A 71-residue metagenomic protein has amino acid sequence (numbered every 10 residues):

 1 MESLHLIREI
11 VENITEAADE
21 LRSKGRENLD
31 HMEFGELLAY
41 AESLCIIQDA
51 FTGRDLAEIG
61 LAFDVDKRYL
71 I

Functional and structural regions predicted by a protein language model:
M1-F34: N-terminal acidic leader/helix
L29-F63, K67-R68: Short, charge-rich amphipathic interface segments used for partner binding and complex assembly
